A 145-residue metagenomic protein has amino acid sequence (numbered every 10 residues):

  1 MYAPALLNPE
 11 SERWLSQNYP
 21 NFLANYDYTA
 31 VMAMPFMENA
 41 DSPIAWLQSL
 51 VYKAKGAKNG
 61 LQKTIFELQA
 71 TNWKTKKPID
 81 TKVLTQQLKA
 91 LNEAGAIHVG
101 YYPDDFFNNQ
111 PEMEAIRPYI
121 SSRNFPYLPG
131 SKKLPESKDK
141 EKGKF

Functional and structural regions predicted by a protein language model:
M1-P9, N59-I65: Conserved, well-ordered alpha-helix/loop/beta-strand core segments that scaffold catalytic motifs
L7-F22: Distinct, well-ordered alpha-helical segments
N25-I44, Q48, K53, A57-F145: Substrate-binding cleft of secreted/luminal carbohydrate-active enzymes
